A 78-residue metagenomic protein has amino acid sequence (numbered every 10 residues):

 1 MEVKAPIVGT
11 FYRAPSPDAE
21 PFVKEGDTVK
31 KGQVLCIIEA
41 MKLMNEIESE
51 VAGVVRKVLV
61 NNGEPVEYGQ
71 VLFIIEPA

Functional and structural regions predicted by a protein language model:
M1-A78: Structured functional modules or segments
